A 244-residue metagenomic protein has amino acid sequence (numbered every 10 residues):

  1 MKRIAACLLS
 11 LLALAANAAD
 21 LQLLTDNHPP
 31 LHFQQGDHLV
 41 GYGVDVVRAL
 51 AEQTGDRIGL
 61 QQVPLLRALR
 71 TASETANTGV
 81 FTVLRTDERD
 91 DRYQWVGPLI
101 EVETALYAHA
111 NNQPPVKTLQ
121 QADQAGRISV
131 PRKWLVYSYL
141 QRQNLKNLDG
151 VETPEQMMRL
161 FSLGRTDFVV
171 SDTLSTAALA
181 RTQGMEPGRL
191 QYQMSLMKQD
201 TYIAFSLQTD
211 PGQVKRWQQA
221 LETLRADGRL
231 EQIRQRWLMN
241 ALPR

Functional and structural regions predicted by a protein language model:
A13-A16: N-terminal signal peptide c-region/cleavage motif recognized by signal peptidases
A19-D87, D91-R92, D227: Extracytoplasmic small-molecule ligand-binding "clamshell" domains of the periplasmic binding protein/Venus flytrap
T25-N27, V102-A105, T182-A220, A241-R244: Periplasmic-binding protein-like
V44-Q53, Q113-P114, W134, I203-W237: Extended ligand-binding regions for polar small-molecule ligands
G59-R70, D149-L163: Short helix-initiation/N-cap motifs at beta->coil->alpha
L69-R70, V83-D91, D167-G188, Q193-M197: A ligand-binding cleft/hinge motif common to bilobed small-molecule-binding domains
A108-R127: Flexible hinge/capping segments at coil-to-helix
L135-L148, G188, L221-R244: Ligand-binding clefts/hinges and TM-proximal coupling segments of bilobed small-molecule sensing domains
